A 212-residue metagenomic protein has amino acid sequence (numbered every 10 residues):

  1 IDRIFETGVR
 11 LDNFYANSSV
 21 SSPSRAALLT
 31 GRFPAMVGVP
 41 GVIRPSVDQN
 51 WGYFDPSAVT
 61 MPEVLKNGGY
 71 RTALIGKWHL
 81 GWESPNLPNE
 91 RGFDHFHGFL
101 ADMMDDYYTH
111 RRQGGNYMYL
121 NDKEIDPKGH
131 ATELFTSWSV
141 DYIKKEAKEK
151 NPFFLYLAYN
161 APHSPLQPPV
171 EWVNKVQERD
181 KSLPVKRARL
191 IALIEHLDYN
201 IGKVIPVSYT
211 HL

Functional and structural regions predicted by a protein language model:
I1-L212: Formylglycine-dependent sulfatase
